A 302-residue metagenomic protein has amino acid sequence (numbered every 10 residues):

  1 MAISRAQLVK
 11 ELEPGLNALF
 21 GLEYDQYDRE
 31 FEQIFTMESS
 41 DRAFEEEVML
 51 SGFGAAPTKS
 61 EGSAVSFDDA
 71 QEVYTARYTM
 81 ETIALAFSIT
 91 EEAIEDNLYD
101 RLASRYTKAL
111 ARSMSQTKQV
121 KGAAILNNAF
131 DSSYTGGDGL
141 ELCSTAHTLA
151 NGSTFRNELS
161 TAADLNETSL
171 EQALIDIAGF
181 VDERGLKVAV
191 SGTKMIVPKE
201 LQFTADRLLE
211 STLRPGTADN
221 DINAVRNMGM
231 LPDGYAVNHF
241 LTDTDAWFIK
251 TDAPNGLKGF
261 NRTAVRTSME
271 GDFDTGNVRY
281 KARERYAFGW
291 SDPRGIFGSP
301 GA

Functional and structural regions predicted by a protein language model:
M1-Y27: N-terminal alpha-helical "arm" segments
A2-A6, M37-E46, A64-F67, I89 (+2 more regions): Short low-complexity stretches enriched in small and charged residues
A2-K10, C143-E183, A189-K194, K199-A302: Sequence/fold signature of self-assembling virion shell proteins
G15, Q71-E72, F180, V265: Short alpha-helical segments and helix-capping/turn motifs at coil-helix boundaries
F20, Y24-E32, S39, A43 (+8 more regions): Residue-level signal for secondary-structure boundary elements
D25-I83: Assembly/oligomerization interface modules of large self-assembling protein complexes
T75-S133, M195, Y280-A282: Long, contiguous amphipathic alpha-helices that act as assembly "spine/axial" helices in icosahedral shell and virion
I125-H147: Internal, conserved structured core segments that host functional sites
